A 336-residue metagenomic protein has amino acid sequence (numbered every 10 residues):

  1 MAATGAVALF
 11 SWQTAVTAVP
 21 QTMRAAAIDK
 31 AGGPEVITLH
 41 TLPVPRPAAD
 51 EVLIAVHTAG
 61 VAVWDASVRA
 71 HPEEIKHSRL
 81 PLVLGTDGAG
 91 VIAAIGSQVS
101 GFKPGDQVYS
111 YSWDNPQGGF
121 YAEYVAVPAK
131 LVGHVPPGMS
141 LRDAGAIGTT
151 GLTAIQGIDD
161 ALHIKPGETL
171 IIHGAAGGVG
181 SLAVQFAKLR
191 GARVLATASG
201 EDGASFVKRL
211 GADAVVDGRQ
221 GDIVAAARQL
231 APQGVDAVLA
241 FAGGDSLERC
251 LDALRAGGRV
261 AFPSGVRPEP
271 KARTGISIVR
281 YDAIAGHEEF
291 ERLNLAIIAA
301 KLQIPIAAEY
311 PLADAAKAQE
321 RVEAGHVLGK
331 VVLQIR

Functional and structural regions predicted by a protein language model:
Q21, F290-R336: C-terminal hydrophobic helical "lid"/dimerization subdomain of Rossmann-like NAD(P)H-dependent oxidoreductases
V44-V61, P72-D114: Glycine-rich beta-strand-centered segment in the early N-terminal region that forms part of a ligand/cofactor-binding
H77, Y111-G174: NAD(P)H dinucleotide-binding glycine-rich loop of Rossmann-like/cofactor-binding domains, especially the beta1-alpha1
I147-Q220: Mid-domain Rossmann-like dinucleotide-binding core that forms the NAD(H)/NADP(H) cofactor-binding site
D222-P232: Short amphipathic alpha-helix with an adjacent loop that forms part of the alpha/beta core around
G244-Q303, I335-R336: Glycine-rich phosphate-binding loop and adjacent beta-alpha segment of Rossmann(oid) nucleotide-cofactor-binding
